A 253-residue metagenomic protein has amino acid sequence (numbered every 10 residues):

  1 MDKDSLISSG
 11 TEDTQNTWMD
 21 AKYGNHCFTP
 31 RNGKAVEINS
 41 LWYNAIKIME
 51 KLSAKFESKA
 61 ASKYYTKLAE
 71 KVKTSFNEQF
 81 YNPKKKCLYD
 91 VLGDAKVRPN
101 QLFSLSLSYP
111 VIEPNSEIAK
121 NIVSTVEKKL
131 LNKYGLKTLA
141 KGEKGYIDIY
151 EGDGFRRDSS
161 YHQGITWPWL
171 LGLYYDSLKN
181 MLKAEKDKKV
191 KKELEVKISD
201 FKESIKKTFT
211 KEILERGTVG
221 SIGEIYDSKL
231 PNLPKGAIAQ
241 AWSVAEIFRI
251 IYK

Functional and structural regions predicted by a protein language model:
M1-S8, Y43-S124, K128-I149, D200-V244 (+1 more regions): Catalytic cores of carbohydrate-active enzymes
E12-K34, Q79, Y150-Y161, Y226-P234: Acidic/His metal-coordination segments adjacent to aromatic residues that form catalytic metal sites in metalloenzymes
A21-G24, M49-L52, M181: Change "in soluble alpha/beta enzymes" to "in soluble alpha/beta proteins
H26-S40, A60-K63, L92-A95, Y161-I165 (+2 more regions): Alpha-helix capping and helix-loop boundary segments enriched in small/acidic/polar residues
N39, I46, L171, Y175-L178 (+1 more regions): TPR repeat positional signature
P110-V111, R157-T166, M181-E185, K192-V196 (+1 more regions): Short, contiguous acidic/charged loop-to-helix segments that flank catalytic cores in large enzymes
Y146-A184, F248-K253: C-terminal substrate/ligand-recognition segments
P168-D200, S204-T208: Active-site-proximal substrate-binding groove within the catalytic cores of carbohydrate-active enzymes
